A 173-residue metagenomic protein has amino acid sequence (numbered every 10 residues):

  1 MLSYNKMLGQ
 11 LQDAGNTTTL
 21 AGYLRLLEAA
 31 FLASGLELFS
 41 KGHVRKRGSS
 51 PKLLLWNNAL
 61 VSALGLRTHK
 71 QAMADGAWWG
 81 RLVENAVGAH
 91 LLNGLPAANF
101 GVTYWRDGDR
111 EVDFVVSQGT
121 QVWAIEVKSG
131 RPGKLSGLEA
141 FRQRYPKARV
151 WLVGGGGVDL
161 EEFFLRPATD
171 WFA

Functional and structural regions predicted by a protein language model:
M1-Q121: Accessory nucleic acid-recognition modules appended to NTPase machines
A29-A33, A124, G137, A148: Small-side-chain structural scaffolding
L54, W123-I125, W151-V153: Hydrophobic/aromatic beta-strand patches that form the interior of the parallel beta-sheet core in alpha/beta enzyme
S62, F172-A173: Short, charged/polar, Gly/Pro-enriched secondary-structure boundary elements
T120-P132: Active-site ExK catalytic segment of metal-dependent nucleases
S129-F172: Catalytic cores of nucleic-acid endonucleases
